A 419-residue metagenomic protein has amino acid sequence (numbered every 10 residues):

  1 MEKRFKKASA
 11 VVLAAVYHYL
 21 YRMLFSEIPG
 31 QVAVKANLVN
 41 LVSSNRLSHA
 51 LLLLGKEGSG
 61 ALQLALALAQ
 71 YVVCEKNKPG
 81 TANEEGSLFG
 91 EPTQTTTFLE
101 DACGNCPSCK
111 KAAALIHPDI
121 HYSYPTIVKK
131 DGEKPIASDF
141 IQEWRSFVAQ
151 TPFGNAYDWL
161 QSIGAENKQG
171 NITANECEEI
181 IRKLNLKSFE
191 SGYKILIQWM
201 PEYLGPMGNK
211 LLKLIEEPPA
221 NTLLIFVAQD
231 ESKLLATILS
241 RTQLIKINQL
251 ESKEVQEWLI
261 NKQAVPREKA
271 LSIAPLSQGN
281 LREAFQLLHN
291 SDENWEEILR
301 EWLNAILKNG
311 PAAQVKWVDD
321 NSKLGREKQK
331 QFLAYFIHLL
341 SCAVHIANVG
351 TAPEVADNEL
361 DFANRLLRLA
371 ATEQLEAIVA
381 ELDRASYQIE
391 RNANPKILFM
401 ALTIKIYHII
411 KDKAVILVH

Functional and structural regions predicted by a protein language model:
M1-R22: N-terminal amphipathic/basic-hydrophobic helices that include classical n-h-c signal peptides and signal-anchor
H18-E27, Q31-P206: Clamp-loader machinery-focused feature within the broader ASCE/P-loop NTPase space
L24-L99, P107-S108, A220-L223, Q229-H419: Charged, glycine-rich active-site and insertion segments that engage polyanionic ligands
R182, K213, S240: Conserved adenine-binding aromatic site and its adjacent loop/helix in ATP-hydrolyzing domains
L186-F189, E217, N261: Secondary-structure boundary motif
Y193-I195, W199-L223, D230: Conserved Walker B catalytic segment
